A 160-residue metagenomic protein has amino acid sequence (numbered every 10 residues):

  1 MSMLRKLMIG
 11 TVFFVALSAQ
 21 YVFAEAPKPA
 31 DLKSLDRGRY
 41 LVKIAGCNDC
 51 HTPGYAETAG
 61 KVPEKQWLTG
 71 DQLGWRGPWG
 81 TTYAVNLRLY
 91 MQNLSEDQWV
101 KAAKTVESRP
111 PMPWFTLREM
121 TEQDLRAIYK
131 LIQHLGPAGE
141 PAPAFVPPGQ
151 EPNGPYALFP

Functional and structural regions predicted by a protein language model:
M1-T11: Bacterial N-terminal signal peptides that target proteins for export
I9-A19: Bacterial N-terminal signal peptides
V22-A26: Boundary at the C-terminal end of the N-terminal hydrophobic targeting segment
P27-K33, I44, T52-T82, D97 (+1 more regions): Flexible coil segments in periplasmic/lumen-exposed cytochrome c-class electron-transfer proteins
R39-A45: Local sequence-structure signature of Cys/Sec-based thiol-disulfide redox active-site neighborhoods
D49: Short, cysteine/histidine-rich loop/knuckle motifs that typically chelate Zn2+
A84-N86: Redox-cofactor-proximal catalytic regions of oxidoreductases
R88-Q92, K101-V106, W114-L117, H134: A structural feature that tracks compact, well-ordered secondary-structure segments with a strong bias toward
